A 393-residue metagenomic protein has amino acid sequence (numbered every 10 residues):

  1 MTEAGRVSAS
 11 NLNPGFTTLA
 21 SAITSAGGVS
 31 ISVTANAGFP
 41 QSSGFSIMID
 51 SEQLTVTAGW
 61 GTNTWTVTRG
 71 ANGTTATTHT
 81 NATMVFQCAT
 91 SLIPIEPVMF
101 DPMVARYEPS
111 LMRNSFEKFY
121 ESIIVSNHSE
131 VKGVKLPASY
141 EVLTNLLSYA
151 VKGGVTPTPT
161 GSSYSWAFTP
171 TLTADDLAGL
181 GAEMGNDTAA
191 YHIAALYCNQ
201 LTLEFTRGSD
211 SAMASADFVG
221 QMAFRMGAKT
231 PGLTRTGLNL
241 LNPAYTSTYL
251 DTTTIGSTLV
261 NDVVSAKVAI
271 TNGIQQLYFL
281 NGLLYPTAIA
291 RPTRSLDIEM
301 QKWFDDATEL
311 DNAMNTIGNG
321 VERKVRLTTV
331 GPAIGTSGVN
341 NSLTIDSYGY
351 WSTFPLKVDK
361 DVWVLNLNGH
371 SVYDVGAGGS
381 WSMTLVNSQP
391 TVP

Functional and structural regions predicted by a protein language model:
M1-T24, S30, A37-I47, T55-A58 (+1 more regions): Signature of extracytoplasmic/envelope-associated structural regions
N63-T75: Periplasmic N-terminal soluble interaction domains immediately after the signal peptide in Gram-negative
